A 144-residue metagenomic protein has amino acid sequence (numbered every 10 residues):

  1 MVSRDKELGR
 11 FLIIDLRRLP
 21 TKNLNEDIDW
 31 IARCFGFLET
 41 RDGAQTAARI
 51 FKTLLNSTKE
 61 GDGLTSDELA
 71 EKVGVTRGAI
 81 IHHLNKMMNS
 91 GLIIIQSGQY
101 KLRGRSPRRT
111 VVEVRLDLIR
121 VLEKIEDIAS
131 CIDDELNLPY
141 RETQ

Functional and structural regions predicted by a protein language model:
L16-K52: Short alpha-helical segments that sit at the start of domains
D42-A47, T65, G98-R120: Short, cationic-aromatic polyanion-contact patches
L55-G61: Short helix-capping/hinge SLiMs at alpha-helix to coil transitions
G63-V73: A short alpha-helical element within helix-turn-helix/winged-helix DNA-binding domains across DNA-binding proteins
L69, I80-S90: Basic amphipathic alpha-helical segments that dock to polyanions
M88-Q99: A short, conserved structural fragment
V111-Q144: Amphipathic alpha-helical dimerization/coiled-coil segments that flank or bridge DNA-binding/regulatory modules
